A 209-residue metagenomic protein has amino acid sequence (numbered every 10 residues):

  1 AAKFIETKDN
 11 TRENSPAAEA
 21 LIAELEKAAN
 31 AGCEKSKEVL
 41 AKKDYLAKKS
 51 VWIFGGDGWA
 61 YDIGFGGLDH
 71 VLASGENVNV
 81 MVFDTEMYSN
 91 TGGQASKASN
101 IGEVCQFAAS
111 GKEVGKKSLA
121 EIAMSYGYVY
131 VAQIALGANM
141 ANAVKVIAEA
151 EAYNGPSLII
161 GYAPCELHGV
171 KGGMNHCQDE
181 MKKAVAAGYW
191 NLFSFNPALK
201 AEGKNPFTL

Functional and structural regions predicted by a protein language model:
A1-E38: N-terminal leader/propeptide and maturation segments of large enzyme subunits in energy/redox metabolism and hydrolases
T7-N10, Y45-A47, S99-A152: Conserved thiamine diphosphate
S15-A18, G75, K116: Alpha-helix initiation and N-capping motif
A23-A28, E76-V80, S99-Q106: Short, mixed-charge, low-aromatic patches
A29-Q94, Y130-V131, G137-N154: Thiamine diphosphate
A95-K117, N175-F193: Acidic, Ser/Thr-rich peripheral helices and adjacent loops at domain boundaries
A143-L209: Glycine/aspartate-rich loop-and-adjacent alpha/beta segment that forms the canonical ThDP
